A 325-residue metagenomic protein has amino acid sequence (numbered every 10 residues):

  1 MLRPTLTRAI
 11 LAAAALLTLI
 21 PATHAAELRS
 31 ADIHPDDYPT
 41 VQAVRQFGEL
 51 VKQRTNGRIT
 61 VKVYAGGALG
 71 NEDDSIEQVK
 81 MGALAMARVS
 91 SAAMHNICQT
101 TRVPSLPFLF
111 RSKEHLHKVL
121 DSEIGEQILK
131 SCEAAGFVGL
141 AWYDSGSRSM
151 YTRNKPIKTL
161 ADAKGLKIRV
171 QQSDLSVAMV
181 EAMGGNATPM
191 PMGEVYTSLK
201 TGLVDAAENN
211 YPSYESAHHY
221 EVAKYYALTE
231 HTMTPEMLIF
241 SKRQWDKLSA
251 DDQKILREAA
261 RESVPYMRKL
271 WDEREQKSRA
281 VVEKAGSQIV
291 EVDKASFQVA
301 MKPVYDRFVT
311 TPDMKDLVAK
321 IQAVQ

Functional and structural regions predicted by a protein language model:
M1-L11: Bacterial N-terminal signal peptides that target proteins for export
A14-A15, T100: Residue-level detector of alpha-helical transmembrane segments in integral membrane proteins
I20-A25: Sec/Tat signal peptide C-region and signal peptidase I cleavage site
A26-H115, E123-Q325: N-terminal secretory/targeting leader peptides
